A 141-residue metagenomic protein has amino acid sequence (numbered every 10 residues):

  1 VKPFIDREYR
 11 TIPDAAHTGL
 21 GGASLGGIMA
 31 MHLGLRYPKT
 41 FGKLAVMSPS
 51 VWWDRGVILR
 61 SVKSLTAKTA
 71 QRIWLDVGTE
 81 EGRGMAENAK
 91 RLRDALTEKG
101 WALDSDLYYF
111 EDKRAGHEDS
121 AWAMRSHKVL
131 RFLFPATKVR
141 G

Functional and structural regions predicted by a protein language model:
K2-G141: Non-catalytic cap/lid and distal C-terminal segments of serine-dependent acyl enzymes
